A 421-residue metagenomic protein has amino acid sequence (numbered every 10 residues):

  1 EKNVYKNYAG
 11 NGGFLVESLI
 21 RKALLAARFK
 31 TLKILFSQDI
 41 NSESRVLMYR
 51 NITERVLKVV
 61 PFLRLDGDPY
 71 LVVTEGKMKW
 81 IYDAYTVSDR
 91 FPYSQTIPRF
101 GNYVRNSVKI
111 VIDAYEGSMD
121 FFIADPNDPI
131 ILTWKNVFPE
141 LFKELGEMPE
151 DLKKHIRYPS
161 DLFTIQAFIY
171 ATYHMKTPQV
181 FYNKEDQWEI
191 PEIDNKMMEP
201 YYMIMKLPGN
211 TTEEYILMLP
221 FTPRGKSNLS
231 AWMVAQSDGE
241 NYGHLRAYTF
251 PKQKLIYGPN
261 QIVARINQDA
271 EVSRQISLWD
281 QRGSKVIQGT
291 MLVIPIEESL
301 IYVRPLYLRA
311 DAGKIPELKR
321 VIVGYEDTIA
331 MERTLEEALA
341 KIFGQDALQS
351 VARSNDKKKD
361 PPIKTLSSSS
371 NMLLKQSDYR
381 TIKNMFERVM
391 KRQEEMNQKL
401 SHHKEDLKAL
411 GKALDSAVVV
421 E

Functional and structural regions predicted by a protein language model:
E1-V420: Soluble extracytoplasmic regions of secretory-pathway and membrane proteins
